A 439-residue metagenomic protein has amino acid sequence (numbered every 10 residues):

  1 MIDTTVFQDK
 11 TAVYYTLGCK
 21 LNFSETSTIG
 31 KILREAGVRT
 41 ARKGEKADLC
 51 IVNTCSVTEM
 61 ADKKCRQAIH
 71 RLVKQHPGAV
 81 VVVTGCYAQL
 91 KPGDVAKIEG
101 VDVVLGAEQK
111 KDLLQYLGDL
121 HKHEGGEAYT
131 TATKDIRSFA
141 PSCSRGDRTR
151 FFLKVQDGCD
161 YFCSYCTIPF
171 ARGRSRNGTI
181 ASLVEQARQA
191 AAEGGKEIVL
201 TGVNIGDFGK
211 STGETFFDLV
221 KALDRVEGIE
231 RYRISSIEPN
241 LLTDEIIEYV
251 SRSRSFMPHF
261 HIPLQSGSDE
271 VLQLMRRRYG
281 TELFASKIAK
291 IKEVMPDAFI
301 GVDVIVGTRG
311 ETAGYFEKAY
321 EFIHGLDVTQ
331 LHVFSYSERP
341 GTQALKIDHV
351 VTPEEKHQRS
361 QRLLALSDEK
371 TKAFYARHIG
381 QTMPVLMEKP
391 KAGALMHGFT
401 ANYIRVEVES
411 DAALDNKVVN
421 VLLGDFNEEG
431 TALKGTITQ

Functional and structural regions predicted by a protein language model:
M1-D207, K221, E245, F260 (+6 more regions): Proteins enriched for Cys/Gly/acidic motifs involved in redox and nucleic-acid/cofactor modification
V81-V82, L90-K91, A192-G314: Conserved SAM/AdoMet-binding glycine-rich loop
G93, Y315-Y320: Short, acidic/polar
I98-V101, H121-H123, F216, V250-S251 (+2 more regions): Short, hinge-like loop/turn segments at secondary-structure boundaries
R145-T149, C159-D160, F256, S266 (+5 more regions): Short flexible coil/turn linkers enriched for glycine and charged/polar residues that connect secondary-structure
I262, D303, I323, L331 (+3 more regions): Hydrophobic, well-ordered secondary-structure elements that form the walls of internal hydrophobic environments
E311, L326-V328: Contiguous mid-protein beta-loop-alpha structural module that forms a pocket-lining wall or clamp of enzyme active
K346-Q439: Terminal RNA-binding accessory module
